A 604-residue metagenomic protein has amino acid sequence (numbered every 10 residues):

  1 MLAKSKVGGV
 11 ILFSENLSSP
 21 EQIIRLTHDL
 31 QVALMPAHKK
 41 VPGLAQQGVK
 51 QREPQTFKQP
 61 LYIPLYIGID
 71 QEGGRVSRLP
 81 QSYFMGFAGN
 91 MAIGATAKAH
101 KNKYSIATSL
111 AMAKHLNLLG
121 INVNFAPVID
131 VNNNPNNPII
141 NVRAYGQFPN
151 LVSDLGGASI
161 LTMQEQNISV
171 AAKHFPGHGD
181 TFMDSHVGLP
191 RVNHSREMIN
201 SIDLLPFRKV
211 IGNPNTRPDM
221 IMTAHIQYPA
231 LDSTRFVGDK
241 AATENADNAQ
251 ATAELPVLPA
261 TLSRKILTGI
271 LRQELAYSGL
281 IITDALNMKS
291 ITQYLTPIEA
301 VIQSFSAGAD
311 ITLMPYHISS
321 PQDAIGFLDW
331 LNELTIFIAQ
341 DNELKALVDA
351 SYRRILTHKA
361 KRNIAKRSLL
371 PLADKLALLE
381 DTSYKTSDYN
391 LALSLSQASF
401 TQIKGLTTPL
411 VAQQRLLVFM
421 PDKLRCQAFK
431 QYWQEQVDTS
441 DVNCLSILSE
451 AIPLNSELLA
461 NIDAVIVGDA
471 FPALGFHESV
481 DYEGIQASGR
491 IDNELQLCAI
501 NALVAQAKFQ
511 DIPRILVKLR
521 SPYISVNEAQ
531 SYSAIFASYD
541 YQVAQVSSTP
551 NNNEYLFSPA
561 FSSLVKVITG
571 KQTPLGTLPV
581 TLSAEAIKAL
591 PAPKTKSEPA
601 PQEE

Functional and structural regions predicted by a protein language model:
M1, E21-M35, K39, G43 (+2 more regions): Second-shell residues forming the walls of enzyme active-site clefts
M1-K6, R264, Y294-E604: Preference for extracellular/luminal or secreted protein segments
M1-M85, G405, I452, N461-I462 (+2 more regions): N-terminal hydrophobic targeting/anchoring segments and the immediately downstream early-domain regions of hydrolases
V7-L12, L65-G73, V123-P127, V170-A172 (+4 more regions): Hydrophobic faces of well-ordered beta-strands that scaffold small-molecule active sites in alpha/beta enzyme cores
L12-L17, N90-I106, I139-N150, L189-R196 (+7 more regions): Second-shell loop/turn segments in exported
L34-A88, S105-N132, V152, G156-P176: Glycine-rich, aromatic-flanked loop segments that form ligand/cofactor-binding clefts across common enzyme folds
Y62, I93-I121, V128-P149, G156 (+10 more regions): A substrate-binding/cap region within the structured catalytic cores of diverse enzymes
Y62-L65, G279, F509-R514: A short helix->loop->beta-strand "cap" motif at the edges of active sites that frequently abuts
